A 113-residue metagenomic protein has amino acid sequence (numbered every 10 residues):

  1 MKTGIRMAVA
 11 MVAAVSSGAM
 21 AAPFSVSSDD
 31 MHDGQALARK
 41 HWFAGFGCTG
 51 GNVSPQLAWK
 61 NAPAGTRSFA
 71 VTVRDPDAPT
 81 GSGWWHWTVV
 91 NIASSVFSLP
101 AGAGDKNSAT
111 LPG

Functional and structural regions predicted by a protein language model:
M1-A8: Bacterial N-terminal signal peptides that target proteins for export
V9-A14: Hydrophobic helical h-region of N-terminal Sec-dependent signal peptides in bacterial secretory/periplasmic proteins
S16-G18: N-terminal signal peptide c-region/cleavage motif recognized by signal peptidases
M20-G113: N-terminus-centered regions that define maturation/targeting leaders and the start of the first functional domain
